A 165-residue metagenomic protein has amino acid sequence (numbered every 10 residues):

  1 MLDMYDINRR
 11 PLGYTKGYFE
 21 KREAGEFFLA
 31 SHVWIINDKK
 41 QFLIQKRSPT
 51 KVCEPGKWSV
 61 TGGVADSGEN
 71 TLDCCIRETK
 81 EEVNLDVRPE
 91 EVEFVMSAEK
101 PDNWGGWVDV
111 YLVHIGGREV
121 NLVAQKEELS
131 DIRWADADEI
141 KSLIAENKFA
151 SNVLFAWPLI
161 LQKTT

Functional and structural regions predicted by a protein language model:
M1-H32, I36-D38: Acidic, metal-coordinating catalytic segment for phosphate/diphosphate chemistry, firing primarily on the Nudix
K39-Q41, K57: Structural motif
L43-K46: Beta-strand scaffold of nucleotide-dependent catalytic cores
P49-T50, I140: Short, solvent-exposed loop/turn segments at secondary-structure junctions
K51-G56: A conserved beta-turn-beta hairpin within the catalytic core of GNAT-like acetyltransferases that forms part
V60: Cytochrome P450 heme-thiolate "Cys pocket" and heme-binding signature region
G63-S151: Unchanged
A150-T165: Charged phosphate-binding loop/patch that engages nucleotide di/tri-phosphates or the phosphate backbone of nucleic
